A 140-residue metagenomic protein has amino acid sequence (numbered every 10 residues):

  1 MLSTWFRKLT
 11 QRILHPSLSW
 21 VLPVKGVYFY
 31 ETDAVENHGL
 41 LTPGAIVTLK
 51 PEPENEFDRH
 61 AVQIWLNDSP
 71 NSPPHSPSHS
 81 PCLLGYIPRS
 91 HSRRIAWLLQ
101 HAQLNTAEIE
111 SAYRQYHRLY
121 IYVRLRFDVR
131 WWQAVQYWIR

Functional and structural regions predicted by a protein language model:
M1-R140: Conserved active-site motif detector
